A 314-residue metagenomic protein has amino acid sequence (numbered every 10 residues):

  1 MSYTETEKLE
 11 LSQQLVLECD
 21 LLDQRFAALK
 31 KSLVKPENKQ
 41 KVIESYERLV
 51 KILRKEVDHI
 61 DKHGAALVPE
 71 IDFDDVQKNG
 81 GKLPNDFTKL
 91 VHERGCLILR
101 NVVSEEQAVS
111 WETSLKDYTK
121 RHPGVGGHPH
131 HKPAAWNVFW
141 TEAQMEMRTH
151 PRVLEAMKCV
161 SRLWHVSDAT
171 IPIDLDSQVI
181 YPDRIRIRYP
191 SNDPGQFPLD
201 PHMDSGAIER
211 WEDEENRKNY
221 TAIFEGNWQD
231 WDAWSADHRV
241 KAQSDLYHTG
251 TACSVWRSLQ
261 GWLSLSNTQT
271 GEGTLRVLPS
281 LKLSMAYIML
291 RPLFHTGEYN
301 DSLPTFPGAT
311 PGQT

Functional and structural regions predicted by a protein language model:
M1-H92: Fe(II)/2-oxoglutarate
D86, V91-R94, V103-T314: Non-heme Fe(II) oxygenase catalytic core, chiefly the N-lobe of the double-stranded beta-helix
L97: Short acidic/polar active-site loop segments enriched in Thr and Asp
